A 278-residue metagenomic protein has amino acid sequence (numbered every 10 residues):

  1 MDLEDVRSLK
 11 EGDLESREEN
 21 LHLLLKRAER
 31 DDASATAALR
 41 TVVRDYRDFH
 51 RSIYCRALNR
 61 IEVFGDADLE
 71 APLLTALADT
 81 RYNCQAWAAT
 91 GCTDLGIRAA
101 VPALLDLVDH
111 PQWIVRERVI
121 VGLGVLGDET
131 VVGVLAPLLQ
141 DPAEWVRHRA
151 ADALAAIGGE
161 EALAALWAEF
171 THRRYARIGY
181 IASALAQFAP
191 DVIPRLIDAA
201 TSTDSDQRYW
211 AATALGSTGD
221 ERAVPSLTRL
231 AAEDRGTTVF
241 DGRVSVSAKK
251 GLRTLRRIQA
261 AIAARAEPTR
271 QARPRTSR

Functional and structural regions predicted by a protein language model:
M1-H22: N-terminal "cap/leader" segments of large eukaryotic alpha-helical scaffolds
D2, A35-T36, L69-E70, V101 (+4 more regions): Core helices of alpha-solenoid repeat scaffolds
L9-G12, R27, D45, E233 (+2 more regions): Surface-exposed polar/charged interaction patches
E15-R30, T41-R44, F49-D66, T75 (+10 more regions): Structural detector for internal amphipathic alpha-helices that build alpha-solenoid repeat scaffolds
A33, L163, V224, G236 (+1 more regions): Charged, solvent-exposed alpha-helical segments that act as regulatory interaction surfaces
F170-H172, T228-R235: TPR/TPR-like (Sel1-like) alpha-helical repeat modules
T254-R278: Terminal, low-structured helical/coil segments at or just beyond the last alpha-helical repeat
